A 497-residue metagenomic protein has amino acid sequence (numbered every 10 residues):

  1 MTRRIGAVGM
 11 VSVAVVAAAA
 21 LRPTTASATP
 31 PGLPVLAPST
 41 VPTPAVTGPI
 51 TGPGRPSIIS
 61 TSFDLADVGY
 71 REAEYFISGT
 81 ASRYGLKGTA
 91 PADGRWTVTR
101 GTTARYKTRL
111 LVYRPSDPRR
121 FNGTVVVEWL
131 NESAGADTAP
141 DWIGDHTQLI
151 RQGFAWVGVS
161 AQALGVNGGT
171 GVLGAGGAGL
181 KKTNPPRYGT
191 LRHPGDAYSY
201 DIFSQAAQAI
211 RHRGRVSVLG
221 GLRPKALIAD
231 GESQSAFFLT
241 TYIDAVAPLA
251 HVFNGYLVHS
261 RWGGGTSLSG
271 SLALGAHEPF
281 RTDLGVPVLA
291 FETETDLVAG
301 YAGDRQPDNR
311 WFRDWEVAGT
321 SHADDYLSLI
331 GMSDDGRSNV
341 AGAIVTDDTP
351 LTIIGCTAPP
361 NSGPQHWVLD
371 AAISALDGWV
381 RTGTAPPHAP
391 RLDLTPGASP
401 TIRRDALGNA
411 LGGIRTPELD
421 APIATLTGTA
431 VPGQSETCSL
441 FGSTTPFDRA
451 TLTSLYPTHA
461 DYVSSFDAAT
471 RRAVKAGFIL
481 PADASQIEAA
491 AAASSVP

Functional and structural regions predicted by a protein language model:
M1-A28: Secretory targeting and sorting signals
T29-P497: C-terminal His-loop and adjacent cap/lid subdomain of alpha/beta-hydrolase
